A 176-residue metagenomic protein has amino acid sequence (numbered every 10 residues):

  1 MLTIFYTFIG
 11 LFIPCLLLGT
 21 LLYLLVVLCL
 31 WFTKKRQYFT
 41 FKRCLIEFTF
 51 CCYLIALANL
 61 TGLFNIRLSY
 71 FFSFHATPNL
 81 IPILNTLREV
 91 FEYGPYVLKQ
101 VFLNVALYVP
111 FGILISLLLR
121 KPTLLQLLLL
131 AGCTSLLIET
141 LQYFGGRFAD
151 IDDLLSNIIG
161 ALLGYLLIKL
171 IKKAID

Functional and structural regions predicted by a protein language model:
M1-I151, L166-D176: Bulky hydrophobic segments
